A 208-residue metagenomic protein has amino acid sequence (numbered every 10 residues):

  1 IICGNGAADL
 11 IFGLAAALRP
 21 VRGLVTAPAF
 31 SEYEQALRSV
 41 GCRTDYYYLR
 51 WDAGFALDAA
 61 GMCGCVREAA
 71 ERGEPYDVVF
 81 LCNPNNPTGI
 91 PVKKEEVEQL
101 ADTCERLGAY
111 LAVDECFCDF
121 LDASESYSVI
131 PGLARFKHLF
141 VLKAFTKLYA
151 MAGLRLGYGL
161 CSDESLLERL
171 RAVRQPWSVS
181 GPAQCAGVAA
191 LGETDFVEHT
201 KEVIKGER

Functional and structural regions predicted by a protein language model:
I1-G4, E207-R208: Conserved N-terminal alpha-helix of the aminotransferase class I/II PLP-enzyme fold
G6-A15, K93, V113-F117, L121-D122 (+1 more regions): Glycine/small-residue-rich loop that forms an oxyanion/phosphate-binding "nest" at active or ligand-binding sites
D9, G13-D77, L81: PLP-dependent aminotransferase-like
V25, Y46, V113, V141-K143 (+1 more regions): Hydrophobic residues in well-ordered beta-strands that form the structural core
V40, R106-L107, F136: Helix C-cap/helix->beta junction micro-motif
W51-L121: Active-site phosphate-binding strand-loop segment of PLP-dependent enzymes
H138-R208: PLP-dependent aminotransferase class I/II
